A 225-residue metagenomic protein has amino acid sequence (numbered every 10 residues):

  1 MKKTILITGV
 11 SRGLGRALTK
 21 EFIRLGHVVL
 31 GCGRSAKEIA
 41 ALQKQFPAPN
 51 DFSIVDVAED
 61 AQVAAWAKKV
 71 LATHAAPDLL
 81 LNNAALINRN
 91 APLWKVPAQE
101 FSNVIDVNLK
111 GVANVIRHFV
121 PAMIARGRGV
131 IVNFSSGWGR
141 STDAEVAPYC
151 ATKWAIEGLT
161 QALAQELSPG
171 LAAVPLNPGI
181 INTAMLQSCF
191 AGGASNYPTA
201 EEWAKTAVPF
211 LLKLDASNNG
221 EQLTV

Functional and structural regions predicted by a protein language model:
S11-R12: Conserved glycine-rich cofactor-binding loop
L25-A41: Conserved glycine-rich Rossmann-like NAD(P)H-binding loop of the short-chain dehydrogenase/reductase
I54-A65, A98: The beta1-alpha1 cofactor-binding region of Rossmann-like NAD(H)/NADP(H)-dependent oxidoreductases
A91-L93, E100-S102: Substrate-binding pocket helix/loop in short-chain dehydrogenase/reductase
I116, T152: Active-site helix of classical SDR
S136: Residue(s) in the substrate-gating loop at a strand-loop-helix junction that position the organic substrate next
P169-L171, P175-L176, T183, G192-V225: C-terminal helical subdomain
